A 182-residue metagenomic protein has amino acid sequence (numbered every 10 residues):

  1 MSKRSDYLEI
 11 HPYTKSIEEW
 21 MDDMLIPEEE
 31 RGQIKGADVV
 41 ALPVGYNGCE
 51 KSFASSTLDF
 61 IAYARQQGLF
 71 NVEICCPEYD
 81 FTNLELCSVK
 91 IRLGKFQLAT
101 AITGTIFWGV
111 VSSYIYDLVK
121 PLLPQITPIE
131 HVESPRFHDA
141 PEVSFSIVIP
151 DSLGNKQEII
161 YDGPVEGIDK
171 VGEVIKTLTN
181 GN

Functional and structural regions predicted by a protein language model:
M1-D80, S144-V171: Membrane-active, amphipathic/fusogenic segments and juxtamembrane/transmembrane anchors that bind or insert into lipid
I34, Y114-N182: Amphipathic, membrane-active segments
A54-S56, L86-S88, G172-K176: Surface-exposed beta-strand edges and their flanking turn/coil or helix-capping segments
G68-F70, T100-I102, K176-T177: Short, surface-exposed, polar/charged, turn-prone segments marking secondary-structure boundaries
E78-D139: Membrane-inserting effector segments that mediate pore formation, membrane fusion, or transient membrane insertion
